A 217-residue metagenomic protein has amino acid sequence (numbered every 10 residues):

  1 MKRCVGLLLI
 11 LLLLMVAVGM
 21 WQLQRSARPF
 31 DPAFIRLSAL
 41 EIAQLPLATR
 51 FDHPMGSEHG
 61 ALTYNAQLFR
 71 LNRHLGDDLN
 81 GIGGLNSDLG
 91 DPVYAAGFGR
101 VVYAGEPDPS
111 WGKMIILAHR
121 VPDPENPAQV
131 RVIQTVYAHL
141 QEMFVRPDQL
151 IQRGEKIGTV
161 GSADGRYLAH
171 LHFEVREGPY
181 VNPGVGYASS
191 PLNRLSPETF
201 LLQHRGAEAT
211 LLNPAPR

Functional and structural regions predicted by a protein language model:
M1-L14: N-terminal Sec-pathway targeting helices
G19-K113, P122, R153, S162 (+2 more regions): Surface-exposed, glycine-biased beta-strand/turn segments
L71-R73, V93, Q129-V132, Y167: Residue-level preference for beta-strand/loop junctions
N72-N86, R131-H139, Y180-P191: Small beta-barrel nucleic-acid-binding modules, principally OB-folds
I82, A104-G105, A118-R120, A138-Q141 (+2 more regions): Active-site-proximal beta-strand/loop segments in catalytic clefts of secreted hydrolases
S87, Y94, P124-G154: Short histidine-centered loop motifs in beta-beta connectors
Y103-A104, P124-N126, Y180-G184: Secretory-pathway/luminal and periplasmic proteins that interact with or process carbohydrate-rich
I115-H119, Q149-A215: Conserved, short, structured surface segments that act as functional micro-motifs
